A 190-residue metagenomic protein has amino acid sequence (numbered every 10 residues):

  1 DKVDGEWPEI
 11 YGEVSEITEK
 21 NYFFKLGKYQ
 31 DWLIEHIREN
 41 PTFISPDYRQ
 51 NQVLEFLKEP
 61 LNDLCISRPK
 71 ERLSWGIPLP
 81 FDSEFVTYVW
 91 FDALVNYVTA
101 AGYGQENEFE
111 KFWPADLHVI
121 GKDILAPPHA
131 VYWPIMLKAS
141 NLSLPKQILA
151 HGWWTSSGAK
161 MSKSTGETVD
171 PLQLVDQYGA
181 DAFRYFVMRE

Functional and structural regions predicted by a protein language model:
D1-D4: Cys/His-rich Zn2+-binding cysteine-cluster or related metal-binding knuckle/ribbon modules and their
W7-E190: Structured secondary-structure scaffolds
